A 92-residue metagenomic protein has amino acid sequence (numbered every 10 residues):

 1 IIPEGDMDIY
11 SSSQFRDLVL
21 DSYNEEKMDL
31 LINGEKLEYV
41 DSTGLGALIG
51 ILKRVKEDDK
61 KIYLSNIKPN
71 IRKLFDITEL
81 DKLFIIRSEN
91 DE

Functional and structural regions predicted by a protein language model:
I1-E4, L30: Short, aliphatic-rich beta-strand segments
I9-L83: Amphipathic alpha-helical interaction surfaces in cytosolic regulatory modules
I85-E89: Short acidic-hydrophobic, aromatic-tinged amphipathic segments that line or gate anion-handling sites
